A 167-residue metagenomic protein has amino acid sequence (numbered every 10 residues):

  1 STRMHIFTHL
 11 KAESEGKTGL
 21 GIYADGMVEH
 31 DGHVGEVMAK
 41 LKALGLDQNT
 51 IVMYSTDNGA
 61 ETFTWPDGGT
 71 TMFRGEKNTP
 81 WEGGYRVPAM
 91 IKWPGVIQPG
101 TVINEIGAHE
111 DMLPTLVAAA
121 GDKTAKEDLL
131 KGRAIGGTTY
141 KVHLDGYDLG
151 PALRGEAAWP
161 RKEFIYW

Functional and structural regions predicted by a protein language model:
S1, M27, V34, I51-T56 (+2 more regions): Beta-strand elements within well-structured catalytic alpha/beta cores of enzymes that handle phosphate/sulfate esters
S1-D25, E61-T62, D67-T71: Active-site His/acidic residue clusters
S1-R3, H9-L10, S55-N58, Y85 (+1 more regions): Active-site-proximal beta-strand/loop segments in catalytic clefts of secreted hydrolases
S1-S14, K42-I51, E82, F164-I165: Active-site regions of oxyanion-processing enzymes, predominantly non-cytosolic
H9-A12, G19, N78, Y85-R86 (+3 more regions): Short capping/connector residues at structural and topological boundaries
K17, G21-D31, I103-E110, H143: Soluble non-cytosolic domains of exported or imported proteins
E29-W65: Metal-dependent active-site segment of extracytoplasmic phospho-/sulfohydrolases and closely related
A60-E82, I97-E105, E110-W167: C-terminal cap/loop subdomain of S1 sulfatases and analogous C-terminal strand-loop tails that border
